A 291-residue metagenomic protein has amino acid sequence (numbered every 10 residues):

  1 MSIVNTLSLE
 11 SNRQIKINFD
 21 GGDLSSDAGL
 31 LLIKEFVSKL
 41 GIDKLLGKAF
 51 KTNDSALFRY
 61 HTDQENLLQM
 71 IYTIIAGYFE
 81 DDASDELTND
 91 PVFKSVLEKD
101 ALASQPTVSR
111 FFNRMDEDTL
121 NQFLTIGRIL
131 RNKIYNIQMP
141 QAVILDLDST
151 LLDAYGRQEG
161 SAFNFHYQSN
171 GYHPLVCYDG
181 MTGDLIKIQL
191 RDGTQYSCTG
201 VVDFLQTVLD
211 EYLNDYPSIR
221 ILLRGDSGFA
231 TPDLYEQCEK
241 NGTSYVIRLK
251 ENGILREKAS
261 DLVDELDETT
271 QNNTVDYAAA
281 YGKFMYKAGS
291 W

Functional and structural regions predicted by a protein language model:
M1-Y196, V202-D215: Dynamic "connector" segments at or just before major functional cores
S2-I15, F19, I247-W291: An anionic, glycine-rich sequence signature occurring as long contiguous blocks
V96-L97, Y155-G160, I186-L190, P232-C238 (+2 more regions): Short acidic, glycine/serine/threonine-rich loops at helix termini
S109, R114, S161, G228 (+3 more regions): General helical structural elements
I129-K133, D233-Y235, T274-G282: A broadly tuned preference for mixed-charge, low-complexity surface segments
I144-D146, K187, L222-R224, V246 (+2 more regions): Structured core elements
Y196-I254: Domain-level cores of phosphate- or acyl-group-handling catalytic modules
